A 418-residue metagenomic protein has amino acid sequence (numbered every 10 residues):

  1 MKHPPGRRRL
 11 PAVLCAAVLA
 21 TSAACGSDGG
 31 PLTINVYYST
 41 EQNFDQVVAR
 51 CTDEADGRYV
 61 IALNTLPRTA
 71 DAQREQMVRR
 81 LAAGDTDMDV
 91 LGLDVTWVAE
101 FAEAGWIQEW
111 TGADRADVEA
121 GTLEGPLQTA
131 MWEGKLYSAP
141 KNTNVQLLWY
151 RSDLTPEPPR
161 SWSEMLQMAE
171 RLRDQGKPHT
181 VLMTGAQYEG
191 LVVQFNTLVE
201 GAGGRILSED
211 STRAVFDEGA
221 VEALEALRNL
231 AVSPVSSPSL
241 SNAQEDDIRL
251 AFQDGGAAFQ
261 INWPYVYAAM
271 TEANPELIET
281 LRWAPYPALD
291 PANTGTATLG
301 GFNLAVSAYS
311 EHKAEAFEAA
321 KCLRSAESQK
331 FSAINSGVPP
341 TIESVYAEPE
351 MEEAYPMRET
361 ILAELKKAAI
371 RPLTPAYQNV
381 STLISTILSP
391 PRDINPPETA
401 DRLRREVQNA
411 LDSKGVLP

Functional and structural regions predicted by a protein language model:
K2-A99, D290, E406-P418: Conserved N-terminal structural module of periplasmic/extracytoplasmic solute-binding proteins
T65-M77, T96, S163-E164, S239-Q253: Short helix-initiation/N-cap motifs at beta->coil->alpha
V78-R80, D87-D89, D117-S152, E164 (+2 more regions): A structural signal for short loop-to-beta-strand junctions that line the ligand-binding cleft of periplasmic/secreted
V95-V145, E157, E164-L166, R282-A284 (+1 more regions): Hinge/lid segment of periplasmic solute-binding proteins
G112-T122, T180-A186, A202-E225, T271-E276 (+4 more regions): Short, solvent-exposed loop/beta-turn-alpha elements that line the ligand-binding surface or hinge of extracytoplasmic
M168-A169, Q175, D210-S241, Y286: Glycine-centered hinge/linker elements that transmit conformational signals in sensory and ligand-binding systems
V232-V235, E272-S336: Extracytoplasmic/periplasmic substrate-recognition and gating elements
A363-P418: Conserved C-terminal helix/tail region of periplasmic/extracytoplasmic solute-binding proteins
